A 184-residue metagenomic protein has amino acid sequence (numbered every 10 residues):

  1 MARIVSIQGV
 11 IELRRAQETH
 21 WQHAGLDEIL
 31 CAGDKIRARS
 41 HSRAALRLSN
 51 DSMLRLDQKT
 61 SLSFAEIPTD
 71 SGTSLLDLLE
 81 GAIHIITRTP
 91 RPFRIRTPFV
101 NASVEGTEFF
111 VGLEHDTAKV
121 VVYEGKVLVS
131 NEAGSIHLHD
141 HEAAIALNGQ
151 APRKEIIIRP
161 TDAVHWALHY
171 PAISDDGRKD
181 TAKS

Functional and structural regions predicted by a protein language model:
M1-A44, L48-A144, N148-S184: Flexible, surface-exposed loop/linker segments and immediately adjacent secondary-structure boundaries
